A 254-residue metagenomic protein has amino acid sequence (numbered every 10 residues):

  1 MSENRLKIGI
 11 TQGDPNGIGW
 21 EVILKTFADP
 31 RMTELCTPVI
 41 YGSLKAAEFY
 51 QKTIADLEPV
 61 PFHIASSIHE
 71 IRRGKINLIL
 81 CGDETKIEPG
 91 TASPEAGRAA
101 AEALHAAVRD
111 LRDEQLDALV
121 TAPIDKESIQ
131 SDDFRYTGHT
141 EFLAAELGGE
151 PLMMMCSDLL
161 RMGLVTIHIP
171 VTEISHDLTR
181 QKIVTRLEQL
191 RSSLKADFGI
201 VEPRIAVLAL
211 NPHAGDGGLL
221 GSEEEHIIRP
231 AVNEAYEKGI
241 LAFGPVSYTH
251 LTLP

Functional and structural regions predicted by a protein language model:
M1-G138, Q181-L251: Contiguous, glycine/small-aliphatic-enriched amphipathic segments in soluble metabolic enzymes
R72, E150, L159-R161, V201: A generic structural signal for well-ordered coil/turn residues at beta-strand boundaries that shape enzyme active-site
S131-S157: Short, acidic/small-residue loops that bind anionic groups at enzyme active sites
F142-A145, G149, V171-S193: Active-site glycine-rich loop that binds ribose-phosphate moieties when present
M153-L178: A glycine/threonine-rich phosphate-anchoring loop and its flanking beta-alpha core in nucleotide/phosphate-binding
